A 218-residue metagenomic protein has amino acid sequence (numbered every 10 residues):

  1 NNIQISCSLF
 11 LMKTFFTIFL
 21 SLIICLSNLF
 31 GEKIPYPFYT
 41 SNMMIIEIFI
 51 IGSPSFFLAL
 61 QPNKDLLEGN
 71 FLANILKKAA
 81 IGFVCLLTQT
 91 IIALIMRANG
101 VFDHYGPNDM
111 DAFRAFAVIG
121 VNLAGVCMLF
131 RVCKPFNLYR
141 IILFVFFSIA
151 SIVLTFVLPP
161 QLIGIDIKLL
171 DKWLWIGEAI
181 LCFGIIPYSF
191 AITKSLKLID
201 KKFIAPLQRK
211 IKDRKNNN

Functional and structural regions predicted by a protein language model:
N1-K33, I50, I141-N218: Conserved cytosolic headpiece of P-type ATPases
N1-R140, S151-L158: Membrane-embedded transport module
